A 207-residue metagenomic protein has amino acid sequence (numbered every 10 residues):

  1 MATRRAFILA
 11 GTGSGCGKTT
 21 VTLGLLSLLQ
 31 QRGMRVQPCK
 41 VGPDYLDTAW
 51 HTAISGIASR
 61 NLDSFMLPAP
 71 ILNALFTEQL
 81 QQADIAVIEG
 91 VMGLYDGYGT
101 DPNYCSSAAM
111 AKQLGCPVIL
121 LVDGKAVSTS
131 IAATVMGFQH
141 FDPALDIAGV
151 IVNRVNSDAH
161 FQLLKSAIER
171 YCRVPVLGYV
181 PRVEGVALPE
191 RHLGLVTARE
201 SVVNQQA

Functional and structural regions predicted by a protein language model:
A2-L114, V118, V122-G149, D158-Q162 (+1 more regions): ATP-dependent carboxylate-amine ligase catalytic core
S128-A207: Internal gly/pro-rich beta-alpha loop/helix module that stabilizes soluble enzyme cofactors or their anionic handles
